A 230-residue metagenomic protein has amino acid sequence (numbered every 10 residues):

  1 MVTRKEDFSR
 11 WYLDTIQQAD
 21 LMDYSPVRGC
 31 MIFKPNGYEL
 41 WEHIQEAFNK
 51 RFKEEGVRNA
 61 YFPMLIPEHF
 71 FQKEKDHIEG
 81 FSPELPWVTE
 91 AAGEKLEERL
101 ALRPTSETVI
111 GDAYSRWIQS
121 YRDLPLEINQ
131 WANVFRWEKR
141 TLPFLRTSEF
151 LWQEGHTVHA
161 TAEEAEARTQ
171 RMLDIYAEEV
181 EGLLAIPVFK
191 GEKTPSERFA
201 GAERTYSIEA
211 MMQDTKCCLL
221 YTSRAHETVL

Functional and structural regions predicted by a protein language model:
M1-D20, D112, R116, S120-Q130 (+1 more regions): Charged, low-complexity intrinsically disordered tails and linkers
M1-E94, T157-A202: TRNA-binding/sensing appendages of the translation machinery
R99, R103-D112: Hydrophobic alpha-helical hairpins/lids featuring a short glycine-rich hinge
T108-G111, S148, L173: Extended, low-hydrophobicity, polar/charged segments
N133-F150: Flexible glycine-/small-residue-enriched beta->alpha junction loops that bind anionic phosphate/pyrophosphate groups
E197-Q213: Short glycine/threonine-rich loop-to-helix capping motif typified by GTGT followed within a few residues by an Asp-Pro
Y221, A225-L230: Single conserved hydrophobic/aromatic residue that forms the stacking wall/gate of nucleotide- or nucleobase-binding
